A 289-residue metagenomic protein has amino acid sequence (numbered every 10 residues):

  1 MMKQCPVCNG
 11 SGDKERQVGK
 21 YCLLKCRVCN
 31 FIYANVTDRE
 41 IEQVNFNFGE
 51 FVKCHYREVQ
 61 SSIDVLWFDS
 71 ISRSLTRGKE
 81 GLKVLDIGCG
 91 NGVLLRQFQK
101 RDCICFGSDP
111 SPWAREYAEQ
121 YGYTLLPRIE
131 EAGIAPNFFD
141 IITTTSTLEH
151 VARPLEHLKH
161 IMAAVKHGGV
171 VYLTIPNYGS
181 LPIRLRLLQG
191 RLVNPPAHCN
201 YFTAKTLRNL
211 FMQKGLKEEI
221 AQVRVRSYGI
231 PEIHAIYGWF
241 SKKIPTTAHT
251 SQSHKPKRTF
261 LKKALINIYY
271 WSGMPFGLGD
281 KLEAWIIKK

Functional and structural regions predicted by a protein language model:
M1-T145, L155-H160, V223-R226, A248-R258 (+1 more regions): Conserved N-terminal segment of class I S-adenosyl-L-methionine
V7-D13, K205-V225, L261: A SAM-dependent methyltransferase catalytic signature shared across enzymes that methylate proteins
F48-H55, R186-P195, G238-T247: Short glycine/proline- and charge-enriched loop/turn segments that cap or connect secondary-structure elements
T145-A152, T174: Short catalytic micro-motifs in class I SAM-dependent methyltransferases
V165-V171: Short glycine-dipeptide loop
Y172-N200, K205-L210: Short, glycine-/aromatic-enriched active-site segment of Class I SAM-dependent methyltransferases
E232-K263: C-terminal helical/coil "lid" or tail adjacent to the Rossmann-like core of SAM-dependent
I266-I286: Conserved Class I S-adenosyl-L-methionine
